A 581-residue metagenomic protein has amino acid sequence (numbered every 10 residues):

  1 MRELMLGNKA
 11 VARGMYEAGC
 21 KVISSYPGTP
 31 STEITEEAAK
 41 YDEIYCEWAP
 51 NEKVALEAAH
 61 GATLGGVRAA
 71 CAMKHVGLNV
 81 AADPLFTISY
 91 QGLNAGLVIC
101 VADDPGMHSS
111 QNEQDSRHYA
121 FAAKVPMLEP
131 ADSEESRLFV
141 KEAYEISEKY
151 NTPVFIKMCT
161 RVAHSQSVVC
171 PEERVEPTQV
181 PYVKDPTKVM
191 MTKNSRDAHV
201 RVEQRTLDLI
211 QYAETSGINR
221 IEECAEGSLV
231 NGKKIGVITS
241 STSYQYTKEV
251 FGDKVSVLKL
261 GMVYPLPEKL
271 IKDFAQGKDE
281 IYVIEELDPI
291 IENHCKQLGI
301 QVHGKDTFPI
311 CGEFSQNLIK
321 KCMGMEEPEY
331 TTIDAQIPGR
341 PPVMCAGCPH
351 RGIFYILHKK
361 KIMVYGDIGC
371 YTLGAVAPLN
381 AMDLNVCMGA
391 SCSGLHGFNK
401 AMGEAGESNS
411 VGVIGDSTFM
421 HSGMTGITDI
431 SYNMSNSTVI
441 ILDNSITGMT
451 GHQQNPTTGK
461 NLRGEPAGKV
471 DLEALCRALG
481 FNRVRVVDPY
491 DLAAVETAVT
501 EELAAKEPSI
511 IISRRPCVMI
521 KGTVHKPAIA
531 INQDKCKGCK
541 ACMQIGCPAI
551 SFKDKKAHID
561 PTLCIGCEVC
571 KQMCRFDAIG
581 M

Functional and structural regions predicted by a protein language model:
M1-N8, A12, E17-A18, P130-M344 (+8 more regions): Flexible, low-complexity linker and terminal segments
M1-S133, R161, E292, Q297-S408: Thiamine diphosphate
E37-E43, K248-L258, A474-G480: Short helix-loop-beta junction
E43-P50, Q91-A102, Q179-P186, M190 (+2 more regions): A glycine-rich helix N-cap at a beta->alpha junction
I44, A102-G106, A123-L128, G304-K305 (+5 more regions): Short beta-alpha connecting loops at secondary-structure transitions that line or flank enzyme active sites
D104-P153, C159, K193, P342 (+2 more regions): Conserved thiamine diphosphate
S109, A375-I512, G522-V524: Thiamine diphosphate
